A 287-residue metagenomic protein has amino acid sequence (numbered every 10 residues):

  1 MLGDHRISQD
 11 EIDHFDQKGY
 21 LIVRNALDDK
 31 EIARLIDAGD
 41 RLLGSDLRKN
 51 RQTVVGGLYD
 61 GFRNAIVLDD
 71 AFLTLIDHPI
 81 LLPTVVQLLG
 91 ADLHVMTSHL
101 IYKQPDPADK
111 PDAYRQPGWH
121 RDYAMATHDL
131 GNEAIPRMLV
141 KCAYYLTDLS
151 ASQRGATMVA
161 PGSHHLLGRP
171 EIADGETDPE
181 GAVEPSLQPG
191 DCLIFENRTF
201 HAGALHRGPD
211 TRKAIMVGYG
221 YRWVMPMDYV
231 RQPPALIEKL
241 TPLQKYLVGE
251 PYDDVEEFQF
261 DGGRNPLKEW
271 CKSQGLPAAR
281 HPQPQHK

Functional and structural regions predicted by a protein language model:
M1-K18, R24-H128: Non-heme Fe(II)-dependent double-stranded beta-helix
I22-V23, Y144, L193-F195: Short hydrophobic-aromatic micro-motifs
D28-D29, L100-K103, A124, L149-A151 (+3 more regions): Short, solvent-exposed loop/turn segments at secondary-structure junctions
G61, L68, M96-T97, M138-V140 (+2 more regions): Residues that flank catalytic or metal-binding motifs in active/ligand-binding sites
S98-L100, C142-Y144, I215-Y219: A structural signal for short, well-ordered beta-strand segments
K110-P185, V224-P233: Catalytic core of non-heme Fe(II) oxygenases with the double-stranded beta-helix
L166-I194, R198-T199, A204-K287: Conserved double-stranded beta-helix
